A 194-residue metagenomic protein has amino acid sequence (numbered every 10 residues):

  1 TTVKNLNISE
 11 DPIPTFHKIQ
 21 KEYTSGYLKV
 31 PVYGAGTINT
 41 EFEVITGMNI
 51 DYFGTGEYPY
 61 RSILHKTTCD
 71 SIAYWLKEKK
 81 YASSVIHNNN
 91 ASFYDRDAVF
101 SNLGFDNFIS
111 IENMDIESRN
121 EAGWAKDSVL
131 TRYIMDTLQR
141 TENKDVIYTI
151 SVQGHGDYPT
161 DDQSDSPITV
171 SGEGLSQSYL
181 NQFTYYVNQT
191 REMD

Functional and structural regions predicted by a protein language model:
T1-D194: Solvent-exposed soluble domains appended to multi-pass membrane proteins
